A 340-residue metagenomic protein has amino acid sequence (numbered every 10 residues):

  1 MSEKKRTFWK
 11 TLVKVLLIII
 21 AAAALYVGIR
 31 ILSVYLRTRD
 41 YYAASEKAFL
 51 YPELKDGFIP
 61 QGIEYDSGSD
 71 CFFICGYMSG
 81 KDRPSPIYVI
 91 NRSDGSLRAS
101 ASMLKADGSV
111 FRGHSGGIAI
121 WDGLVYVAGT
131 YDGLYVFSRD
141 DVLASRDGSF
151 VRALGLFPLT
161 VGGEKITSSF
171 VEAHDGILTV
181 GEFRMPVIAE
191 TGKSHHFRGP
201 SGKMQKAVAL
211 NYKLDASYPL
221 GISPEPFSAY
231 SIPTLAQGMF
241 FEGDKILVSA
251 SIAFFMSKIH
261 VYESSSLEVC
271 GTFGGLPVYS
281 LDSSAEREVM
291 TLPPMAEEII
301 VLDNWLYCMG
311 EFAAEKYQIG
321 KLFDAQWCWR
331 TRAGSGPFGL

Functional and structural regions predicted by a protein language model:
F49-R83: Beta-strand-rich domains and repeat architectures in extracellular enzymes and scaffolds, especially beta-propellers
P52-D56, S102-V110, L159-G163, F227-I232 (+1 more regions): Surface loop/turn motifs at the tips and blade-to-blade linkers of beta-strand repeat domains
D56-G68, G116-W121, K165-T179, G238-E242 (+1 more regions): Structural signature of eukaryotic scaffold interfaces centered on beta-propeller domains
K81-Y88, G133-D141, P186-N211, F254-S264 (+1 more regions): Structural motif
P86-Y88, G95-G123: Blade-loop segments of beta-propeller domains
S145-H174: Asp-box/WD-like beta-propeller blade repeats and closely related beta-sheet repeat scaffolds
A229-G274: Loop/turn-rich, solvent-exposed surfaces of beta-rich toroidal or solenoidal domains
C270-L302: Conserved blade-ending motifs and adjacent loop-strand segments that build the rim/top face of beta-propeller domains
